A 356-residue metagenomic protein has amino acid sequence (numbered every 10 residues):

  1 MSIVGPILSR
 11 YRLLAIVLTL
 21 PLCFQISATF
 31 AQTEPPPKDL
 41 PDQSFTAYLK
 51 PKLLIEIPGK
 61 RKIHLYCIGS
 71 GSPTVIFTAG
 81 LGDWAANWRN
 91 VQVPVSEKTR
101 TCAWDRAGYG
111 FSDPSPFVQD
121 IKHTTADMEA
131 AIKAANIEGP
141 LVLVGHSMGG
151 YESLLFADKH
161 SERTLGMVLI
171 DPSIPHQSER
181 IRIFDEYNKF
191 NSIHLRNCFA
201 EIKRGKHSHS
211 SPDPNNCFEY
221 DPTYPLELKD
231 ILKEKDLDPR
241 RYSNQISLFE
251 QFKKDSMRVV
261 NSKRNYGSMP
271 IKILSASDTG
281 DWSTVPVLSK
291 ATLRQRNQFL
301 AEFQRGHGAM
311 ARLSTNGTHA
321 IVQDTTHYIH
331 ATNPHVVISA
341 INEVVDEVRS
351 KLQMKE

Functional and structural regions predicted by a protein language model:
S2-I16: Bacterial N-terminal signal peptides that target proteins for export
A15-Q25: Bacterial N-terminal signal peptides
P41-K62: N-terminal cap/lid segment of alpha/beta-hydrolase-fold proteins
I57, R61-F111: Conserved HGGG/HGGXW glycine-rich cap/lid loop of the alpha/beta-hydrolase fold
Y66, R106-V144, E186: Active-site loop/oxyanion-hole signature of alpha/beta-hydrolase fold enzymes
G139-R182: Conserved hydrolase catalytic core segment
I183-A309: Alpha/beta-hydrolase
T315-E356: Catalytic active-site module of serine/aspartate enzymes centered on a nucleophile-bearing elbow/loop
